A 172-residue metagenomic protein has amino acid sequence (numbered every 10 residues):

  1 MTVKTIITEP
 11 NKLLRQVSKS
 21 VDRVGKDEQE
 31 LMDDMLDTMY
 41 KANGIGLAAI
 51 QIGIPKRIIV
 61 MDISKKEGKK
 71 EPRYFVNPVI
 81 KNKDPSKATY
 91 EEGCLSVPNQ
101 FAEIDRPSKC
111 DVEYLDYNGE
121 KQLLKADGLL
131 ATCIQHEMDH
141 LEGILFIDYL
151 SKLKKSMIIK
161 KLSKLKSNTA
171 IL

Functional and structural regions predicted by a protein language model:
M1-L172: Positively charged
